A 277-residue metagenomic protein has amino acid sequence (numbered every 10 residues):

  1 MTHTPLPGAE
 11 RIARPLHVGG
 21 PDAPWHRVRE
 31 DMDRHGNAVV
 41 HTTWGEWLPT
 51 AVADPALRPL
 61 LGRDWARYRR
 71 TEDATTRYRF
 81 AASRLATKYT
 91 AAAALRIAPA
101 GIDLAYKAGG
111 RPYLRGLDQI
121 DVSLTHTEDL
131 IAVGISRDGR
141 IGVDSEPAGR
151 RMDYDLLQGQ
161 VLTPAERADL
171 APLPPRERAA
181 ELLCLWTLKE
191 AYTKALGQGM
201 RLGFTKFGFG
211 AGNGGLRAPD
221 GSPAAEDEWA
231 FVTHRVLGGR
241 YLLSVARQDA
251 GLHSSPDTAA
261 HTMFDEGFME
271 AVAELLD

Functional and structural regions predicted by a protein language model:
M1-D277: Core catalytic alpha/beta fold that binds nucleotide/phospho-ligands
